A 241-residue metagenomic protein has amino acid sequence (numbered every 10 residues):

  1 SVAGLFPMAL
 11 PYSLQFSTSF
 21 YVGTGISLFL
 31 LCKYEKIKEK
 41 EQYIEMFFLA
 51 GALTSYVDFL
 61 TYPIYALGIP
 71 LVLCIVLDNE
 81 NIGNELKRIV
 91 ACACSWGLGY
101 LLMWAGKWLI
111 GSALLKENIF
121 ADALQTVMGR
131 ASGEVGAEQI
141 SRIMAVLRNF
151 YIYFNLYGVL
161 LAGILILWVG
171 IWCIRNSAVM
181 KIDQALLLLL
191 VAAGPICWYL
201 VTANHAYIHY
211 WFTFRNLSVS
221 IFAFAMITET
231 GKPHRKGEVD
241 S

Functional and structural regions predicted by a protein language model:
S1-V22, G51-Y56: Aromatic- and kink-enriched transmembrane "portal" helix at the membrane-lumen/periplasm boundary that abuts
V2-Y12, A105-A113, C173-S177, C197-H209: Juxtamembrane "helix-exit" motif on the non-cytosolic side of transmembrane helices
T18-I37, L49, P70-L77: Specific aromatic-rich, kink-prone transmembrane helix
T18-V22, I208-G231: Hydrophobic/aromatic-rich transmembrane helices and adjacent perimembrane loops
F29-E35, L73-D78, S218-G237: Transmembrane alpha-helices and membrane-interface helical segments of multi-pass integral membrane enzymes
I44-P70, V90-L101: Membrane-interface alpha helices of multi-pass inner-membrane proteins
R88-W168: Membrane-lumen/periplasm interface segments of specific transmembrane helices in polyprenyl phosphate-linked
V169-A193, G237: Membrane-interface helix-loop-helix junctions at transmembrane boundaries of multi-pass membrane enzymes, predominantly
